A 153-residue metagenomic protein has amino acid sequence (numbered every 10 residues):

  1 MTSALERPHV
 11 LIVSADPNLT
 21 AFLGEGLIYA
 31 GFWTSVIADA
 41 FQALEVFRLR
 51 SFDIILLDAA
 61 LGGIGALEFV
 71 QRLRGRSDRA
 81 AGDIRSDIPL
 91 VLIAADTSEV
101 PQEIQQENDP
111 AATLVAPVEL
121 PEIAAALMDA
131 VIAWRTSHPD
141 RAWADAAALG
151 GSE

Functional and structural regions predicted by a protein language model:
M1-P17, Q71, A81-S86, E119-E153: Non-catalytic signal-transmission and effector/linker regions of two-component phosphorelay proteins
P17-S35: Two-component/phosphorelay signaling modules centered on CheY-like receiver
E25-L27, V46, I104: Alpha-helical interaction/dimerization surfaces of two-component signaling modules
V36-I54: Acidic, metal-coordinating helix/loop segments flanking the phosphotransfer/catalytic sites of two-component signaling
L57-S86, P101: Conserved phosphotransfer microenvironments
E68, A94-V115, A125: Alpha4 helix (beta4-alpha4-beta5 surface) of REC/receiver domains from two-component response regulators
D87-V91: Proline-centered loop/turn at the N-terminus of a beta-strand
